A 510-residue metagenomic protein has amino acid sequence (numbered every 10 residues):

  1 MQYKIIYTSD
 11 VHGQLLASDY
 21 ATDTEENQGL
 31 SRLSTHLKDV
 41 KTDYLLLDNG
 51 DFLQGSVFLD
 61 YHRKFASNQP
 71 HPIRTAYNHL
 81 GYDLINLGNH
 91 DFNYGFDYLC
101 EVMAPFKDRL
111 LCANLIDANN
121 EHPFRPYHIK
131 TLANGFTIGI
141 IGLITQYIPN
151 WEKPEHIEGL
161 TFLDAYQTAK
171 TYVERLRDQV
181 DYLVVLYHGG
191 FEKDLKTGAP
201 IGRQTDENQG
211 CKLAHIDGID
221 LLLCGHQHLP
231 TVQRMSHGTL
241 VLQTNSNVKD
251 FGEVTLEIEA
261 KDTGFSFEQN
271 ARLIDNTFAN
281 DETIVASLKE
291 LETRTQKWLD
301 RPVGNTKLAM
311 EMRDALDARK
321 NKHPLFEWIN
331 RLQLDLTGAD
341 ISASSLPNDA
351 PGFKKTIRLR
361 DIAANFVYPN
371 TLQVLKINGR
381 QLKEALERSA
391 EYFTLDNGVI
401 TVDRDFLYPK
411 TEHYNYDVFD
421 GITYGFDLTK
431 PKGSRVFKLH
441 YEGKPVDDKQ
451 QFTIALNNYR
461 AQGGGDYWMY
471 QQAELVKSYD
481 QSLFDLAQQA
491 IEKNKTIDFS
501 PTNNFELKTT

Functional and structural regions predicted by a protein language model:
M1-A279, K320-F326, R331-L332, S342 (+2 more regions): Acidic, metal/ion-coordinating pockets
Q2, Q14, Q28, R32 (+4 more regions): Feature captures C-terminal
I5-H12, T145-Q146, R294-L308, L359-D361 (+1 more regions): Short, compositionally biased low-complexity segments
H12-S18, T306-D314, Y467-Q471: Acidic/histidine-rich, surface-exposed loop or edge segments in extracytoplasmic proteins
L30, P70, F96, D281-L288 (+7 more regions): Alpha-helix initiation and N-capping motif
T35, D39, H79, E101 (+12 more regions): Charged/polar, solvent-exposed surface patches and flexible loops
I258-I357, Q462, I491-T510: A short C-terminal boundary segment appended to hydrolase-like catalytic domains
